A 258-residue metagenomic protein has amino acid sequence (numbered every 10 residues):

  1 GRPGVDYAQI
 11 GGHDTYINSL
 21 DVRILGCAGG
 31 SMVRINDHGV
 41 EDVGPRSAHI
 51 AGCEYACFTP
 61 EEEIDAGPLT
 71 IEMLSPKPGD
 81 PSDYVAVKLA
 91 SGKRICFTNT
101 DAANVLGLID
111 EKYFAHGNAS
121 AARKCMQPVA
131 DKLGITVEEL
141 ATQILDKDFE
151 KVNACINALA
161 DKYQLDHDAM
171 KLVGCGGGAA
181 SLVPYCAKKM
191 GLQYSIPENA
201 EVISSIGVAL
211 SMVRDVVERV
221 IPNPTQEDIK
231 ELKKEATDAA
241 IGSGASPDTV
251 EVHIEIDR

Functional and structural regions predicted by a protein language model:
G1-R258: N-terminally biased helix-coil "hinge/interface" segments that flank
